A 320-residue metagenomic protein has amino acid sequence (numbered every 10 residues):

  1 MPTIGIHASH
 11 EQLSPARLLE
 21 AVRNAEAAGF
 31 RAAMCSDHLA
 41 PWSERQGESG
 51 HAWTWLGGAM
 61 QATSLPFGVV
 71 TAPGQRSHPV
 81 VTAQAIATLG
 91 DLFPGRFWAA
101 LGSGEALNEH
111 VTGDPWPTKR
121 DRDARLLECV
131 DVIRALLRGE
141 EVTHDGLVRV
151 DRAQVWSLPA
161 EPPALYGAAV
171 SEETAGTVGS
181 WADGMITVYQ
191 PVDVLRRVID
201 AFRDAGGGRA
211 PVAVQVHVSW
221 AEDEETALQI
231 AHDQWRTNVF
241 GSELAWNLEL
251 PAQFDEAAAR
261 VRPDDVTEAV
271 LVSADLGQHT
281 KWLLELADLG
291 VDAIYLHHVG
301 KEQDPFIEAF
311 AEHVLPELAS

Functional and structural regions predicted by a protein language model:
M1-S320: Active-site-adjacent structural elements that line small-molecule/cofactor binding pockets in enzymes
